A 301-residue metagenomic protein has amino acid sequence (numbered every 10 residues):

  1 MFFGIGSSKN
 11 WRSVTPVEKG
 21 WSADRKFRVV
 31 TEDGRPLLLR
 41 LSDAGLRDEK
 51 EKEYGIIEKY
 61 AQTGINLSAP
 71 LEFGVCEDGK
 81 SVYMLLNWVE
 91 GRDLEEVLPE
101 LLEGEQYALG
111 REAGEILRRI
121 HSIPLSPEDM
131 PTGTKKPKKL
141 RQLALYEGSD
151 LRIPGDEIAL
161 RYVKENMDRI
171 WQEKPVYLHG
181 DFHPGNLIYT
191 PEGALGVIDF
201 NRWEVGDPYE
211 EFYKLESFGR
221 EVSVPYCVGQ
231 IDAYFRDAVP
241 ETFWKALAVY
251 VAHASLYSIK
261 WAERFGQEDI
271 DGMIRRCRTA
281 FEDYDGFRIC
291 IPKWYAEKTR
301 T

Functional and structural regions predicted by a protein language model:
M1-S8, E90, R111, R119-G180 (+2 more regions): An alpha-helical support segment within catalytic cores of ATP-dependent transferases
F3-R12, T63-L67, A238: Short secondary-structure junctions
K9-V14, D156-E157, A238-L247: Short, surface-exposed acidic
T15-P131: ATP-binding pocket architecture of kinase catalytic cores
R25-V30, Y162-F212: Active-site acidic catalytic loop and adjacent metal/ATP-binding pocket of ATP-dependent phosphoryl transfer enzymes
I57, L101-E103, G196, F212-L215 (+1 more regions): Glycine-rich, phosphate-binding/catalytic loops in enzymes
Y209-P240, V251-E268, C277-A280: Active-site activation/catalytic loop segments of kinase-like enzymes and analogous catalytic loops in related
